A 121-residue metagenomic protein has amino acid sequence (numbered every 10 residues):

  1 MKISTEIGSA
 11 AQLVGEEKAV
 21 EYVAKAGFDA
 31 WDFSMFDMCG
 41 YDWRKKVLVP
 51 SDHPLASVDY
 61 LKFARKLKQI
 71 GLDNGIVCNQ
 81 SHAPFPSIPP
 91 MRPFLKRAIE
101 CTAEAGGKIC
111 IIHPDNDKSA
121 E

Functional and structural regions predicted by a protein language model:
M1-S4, G71: N-terminal amphipathic alpha-helix/helix-capping segment at the start of soluble metabolic enzymes
I3-I7, D29-F33, C78-A83, C110-I112: Hydrophobic faces of well-ordered beta-strands that scaffold small-molecule active sites in alpha/beta enzyme cores
I7-V14: Short polar catalytic/cofactor-binding loops
G15, D59-F63, F94: Soluble or luminal CAZymes and related metallo-dependent hydrolases
E16-C39, E104-I109: Catalytic domains of carbohydrate-active enzymes, especially glycoside hydrolases
Y22-V23, V49-S51, K96-I99: Short, hinge-like loop/turn segments at secondary-structure boundaries
D32-K68, D117: Glycine-rich, proline-tolerant flexible connector loops at the mouths of alpha/beta enzymes
A64-E121: Active-site acidic/histidine proton-transfer and metal-coordination neighborhood in alpha/beta enzyme cores
